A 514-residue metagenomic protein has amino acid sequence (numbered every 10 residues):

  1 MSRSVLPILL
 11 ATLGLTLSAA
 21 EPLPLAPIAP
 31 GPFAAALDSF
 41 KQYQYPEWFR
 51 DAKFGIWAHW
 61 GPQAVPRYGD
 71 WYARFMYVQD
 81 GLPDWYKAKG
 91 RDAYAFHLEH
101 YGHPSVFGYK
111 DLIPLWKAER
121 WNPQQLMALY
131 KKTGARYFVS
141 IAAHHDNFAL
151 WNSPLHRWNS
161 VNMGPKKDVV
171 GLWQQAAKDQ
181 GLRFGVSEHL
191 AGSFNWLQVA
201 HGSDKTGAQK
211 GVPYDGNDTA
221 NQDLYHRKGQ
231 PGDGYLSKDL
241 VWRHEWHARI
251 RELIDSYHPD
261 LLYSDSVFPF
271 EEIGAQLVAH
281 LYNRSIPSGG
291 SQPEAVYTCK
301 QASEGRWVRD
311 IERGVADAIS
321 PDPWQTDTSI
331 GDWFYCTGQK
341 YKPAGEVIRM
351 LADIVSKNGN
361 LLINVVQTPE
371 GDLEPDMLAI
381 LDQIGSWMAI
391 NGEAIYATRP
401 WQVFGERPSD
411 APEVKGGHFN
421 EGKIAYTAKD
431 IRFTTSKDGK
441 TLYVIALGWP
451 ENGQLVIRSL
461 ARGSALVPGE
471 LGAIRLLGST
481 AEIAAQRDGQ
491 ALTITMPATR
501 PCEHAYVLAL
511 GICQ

Functional and structural regions predicted by a protein language model:
M1-V5, Y130: Positively charged n-region of N-terminal signal peptides that target proteins for export
P7-T16: Bacterial N-terminal signal peptides
A20-Q514: Mature catalytic domains of secreted/periplasmic carbohydrate-active enzymes
